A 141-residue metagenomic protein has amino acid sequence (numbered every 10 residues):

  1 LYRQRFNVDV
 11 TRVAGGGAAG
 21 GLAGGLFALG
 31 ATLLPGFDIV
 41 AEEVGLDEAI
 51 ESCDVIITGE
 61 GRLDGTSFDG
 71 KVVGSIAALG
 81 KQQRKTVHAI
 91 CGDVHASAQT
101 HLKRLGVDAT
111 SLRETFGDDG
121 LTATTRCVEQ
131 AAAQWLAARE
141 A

Functional and structural regions predicted by a protein language model:
L1-A141: N-terminal loops that bind phosphate or other acidic moieties and the adjacent beta-alpha structural core
